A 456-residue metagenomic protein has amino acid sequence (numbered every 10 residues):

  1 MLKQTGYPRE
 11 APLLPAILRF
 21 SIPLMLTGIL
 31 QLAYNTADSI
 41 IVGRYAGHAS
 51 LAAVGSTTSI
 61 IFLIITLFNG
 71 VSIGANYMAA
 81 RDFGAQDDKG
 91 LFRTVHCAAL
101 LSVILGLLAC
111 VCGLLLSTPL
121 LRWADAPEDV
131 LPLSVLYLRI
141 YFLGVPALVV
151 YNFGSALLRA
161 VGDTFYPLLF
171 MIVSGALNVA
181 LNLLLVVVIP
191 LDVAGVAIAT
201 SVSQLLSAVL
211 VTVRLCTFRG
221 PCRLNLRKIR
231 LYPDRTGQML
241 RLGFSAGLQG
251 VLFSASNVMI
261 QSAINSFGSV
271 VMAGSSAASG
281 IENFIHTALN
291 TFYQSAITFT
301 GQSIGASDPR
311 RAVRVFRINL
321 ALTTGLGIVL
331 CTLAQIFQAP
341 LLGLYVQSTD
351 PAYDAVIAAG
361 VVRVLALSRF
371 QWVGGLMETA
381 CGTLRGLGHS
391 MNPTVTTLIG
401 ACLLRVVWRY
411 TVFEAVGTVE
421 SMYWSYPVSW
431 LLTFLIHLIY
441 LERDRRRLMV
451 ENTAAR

Functional and structural regions predicted by a protein language model:
M1-S21, A79-P146, V188-F244, T300-R369 (+1 more regions): Short alpha-helical transmembrane segments in multi-pass integral membrane proteins
E10, L14-A33, A37, I60-L67 (+7 more regions): Residue-level signal for short hydrophobic patches within transmembrane helices of multi-pass membrane transporters
R19-D38, I140, Y151, S174 (+4 more regions): Transmembrane helical elements of multi-pass membrane transporters/channels
L26, D38-V42, V54, A79-G84 (+21 more regions): Hydrophobic/aromatic residues within transmembrane alpha-helices of membrane transport systems, especially the TMDs
I29, A33-A52, L121-E128, L184-L191 (+5 more regions): Helix-terminus/linker motif at the lipid-water interface of multi-pass membrane proteins
A46-S59, S134, L138, A197 (+3 more regions): Small-residue hotspots at the loop-to-helix junctions and early N-terminal turns of transmembrane alpha-helices
L51-V111, L148-P167, G274-Q338, G374-T396: Small-residue-rich hydrophobic transmembrane alpha-helices
S72, I140-R159, P167-G175, V196-V211 (+4 more regions): Short runs within selected transmembrane alpha-helices of multi-pass transporters and secretion channels
